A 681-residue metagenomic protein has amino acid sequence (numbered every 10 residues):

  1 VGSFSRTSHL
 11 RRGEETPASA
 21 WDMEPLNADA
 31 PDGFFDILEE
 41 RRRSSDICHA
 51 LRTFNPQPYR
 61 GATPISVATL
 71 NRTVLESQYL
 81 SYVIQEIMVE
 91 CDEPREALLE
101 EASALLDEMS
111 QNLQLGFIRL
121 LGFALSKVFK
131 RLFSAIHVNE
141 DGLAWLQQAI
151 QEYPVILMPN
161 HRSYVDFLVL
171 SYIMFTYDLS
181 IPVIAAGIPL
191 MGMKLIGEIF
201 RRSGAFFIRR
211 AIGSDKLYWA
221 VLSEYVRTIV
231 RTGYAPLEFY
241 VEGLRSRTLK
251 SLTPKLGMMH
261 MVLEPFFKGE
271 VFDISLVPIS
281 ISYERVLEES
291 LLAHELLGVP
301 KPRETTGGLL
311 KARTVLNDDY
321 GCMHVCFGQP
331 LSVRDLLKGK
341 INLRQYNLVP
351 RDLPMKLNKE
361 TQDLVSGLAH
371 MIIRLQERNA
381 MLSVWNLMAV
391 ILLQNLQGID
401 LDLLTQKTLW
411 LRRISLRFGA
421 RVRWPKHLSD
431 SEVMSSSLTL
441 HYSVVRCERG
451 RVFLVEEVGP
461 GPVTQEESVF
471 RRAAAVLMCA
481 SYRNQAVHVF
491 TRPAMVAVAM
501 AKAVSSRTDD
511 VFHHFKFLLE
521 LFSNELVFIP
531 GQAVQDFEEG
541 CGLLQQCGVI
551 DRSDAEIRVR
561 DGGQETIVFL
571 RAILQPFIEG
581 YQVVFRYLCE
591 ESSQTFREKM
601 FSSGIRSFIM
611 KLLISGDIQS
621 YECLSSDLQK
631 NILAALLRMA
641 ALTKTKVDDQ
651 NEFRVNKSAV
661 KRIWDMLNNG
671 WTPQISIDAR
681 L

Functional and structural regions predicted by a protein language model:
V1-L681: Membrane-interfacial terminal anchoring regions of lipid-handling membrane enzymes
